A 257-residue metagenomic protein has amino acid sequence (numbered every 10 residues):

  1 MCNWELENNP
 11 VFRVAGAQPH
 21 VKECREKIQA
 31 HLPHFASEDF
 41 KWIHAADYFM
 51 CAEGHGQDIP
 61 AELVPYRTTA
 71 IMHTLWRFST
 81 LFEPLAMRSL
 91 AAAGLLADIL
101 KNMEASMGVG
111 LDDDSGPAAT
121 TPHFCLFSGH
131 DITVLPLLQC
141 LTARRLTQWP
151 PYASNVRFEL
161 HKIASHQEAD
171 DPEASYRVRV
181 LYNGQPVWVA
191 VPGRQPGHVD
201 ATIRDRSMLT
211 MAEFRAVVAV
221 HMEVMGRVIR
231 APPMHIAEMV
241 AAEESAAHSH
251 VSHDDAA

Functional and structural regions predicted by a protein language model:
M1-C125, G129-A257: Signature for phosphate-centric chemistry
